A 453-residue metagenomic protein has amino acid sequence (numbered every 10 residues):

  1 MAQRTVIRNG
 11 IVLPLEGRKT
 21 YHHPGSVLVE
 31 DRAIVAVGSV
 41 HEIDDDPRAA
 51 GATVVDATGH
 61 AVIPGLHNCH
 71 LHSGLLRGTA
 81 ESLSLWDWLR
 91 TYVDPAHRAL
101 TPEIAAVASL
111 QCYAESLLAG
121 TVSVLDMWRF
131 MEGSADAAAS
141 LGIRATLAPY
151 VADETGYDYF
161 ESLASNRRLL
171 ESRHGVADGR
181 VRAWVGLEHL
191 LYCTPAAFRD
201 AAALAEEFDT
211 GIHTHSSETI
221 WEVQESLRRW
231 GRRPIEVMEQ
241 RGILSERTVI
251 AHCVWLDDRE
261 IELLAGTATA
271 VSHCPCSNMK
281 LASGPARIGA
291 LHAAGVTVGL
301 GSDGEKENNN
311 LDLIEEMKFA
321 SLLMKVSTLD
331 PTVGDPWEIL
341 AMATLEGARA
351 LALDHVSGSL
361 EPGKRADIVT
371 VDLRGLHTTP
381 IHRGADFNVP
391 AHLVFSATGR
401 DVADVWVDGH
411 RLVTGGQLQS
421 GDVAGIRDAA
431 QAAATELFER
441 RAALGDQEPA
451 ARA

Functional and structural regions predicted by a protein language model:
A2-T5, V12-I63: Histidine-rich, glycine-flanked metal-binding segment
R4-R8, D45-W88, L110, L117-L118: Replace "His-x-His-based motif
G10, V27, R32, G59 (+15 more regions): Divalent metal-coordination and catalytic microenvironments
H60, A80-I143, S165-V176, Q431-A442: Alpha-helical scaffold segments that flank or form the walls of functional sites
R77-V107, L141-G156, I220-R247, T267-A270 (+2 more regions): Active-site gating loops and adjacent loop-to-helix segments of metal-dependent hydrolytic enzymes
G133-V254, R259: Metal-coordinating catalytic core of metallo-dependent amide/deamination hydrolases
Q240-R247, G289-H377: His/Asp/Glu-enriched, well-ordered alpha-helical/loop segment that forms or immediately abuts the divalent-metal
R365-S420, R427: C-terminal cap of metal-dependent C-N hydrolases
